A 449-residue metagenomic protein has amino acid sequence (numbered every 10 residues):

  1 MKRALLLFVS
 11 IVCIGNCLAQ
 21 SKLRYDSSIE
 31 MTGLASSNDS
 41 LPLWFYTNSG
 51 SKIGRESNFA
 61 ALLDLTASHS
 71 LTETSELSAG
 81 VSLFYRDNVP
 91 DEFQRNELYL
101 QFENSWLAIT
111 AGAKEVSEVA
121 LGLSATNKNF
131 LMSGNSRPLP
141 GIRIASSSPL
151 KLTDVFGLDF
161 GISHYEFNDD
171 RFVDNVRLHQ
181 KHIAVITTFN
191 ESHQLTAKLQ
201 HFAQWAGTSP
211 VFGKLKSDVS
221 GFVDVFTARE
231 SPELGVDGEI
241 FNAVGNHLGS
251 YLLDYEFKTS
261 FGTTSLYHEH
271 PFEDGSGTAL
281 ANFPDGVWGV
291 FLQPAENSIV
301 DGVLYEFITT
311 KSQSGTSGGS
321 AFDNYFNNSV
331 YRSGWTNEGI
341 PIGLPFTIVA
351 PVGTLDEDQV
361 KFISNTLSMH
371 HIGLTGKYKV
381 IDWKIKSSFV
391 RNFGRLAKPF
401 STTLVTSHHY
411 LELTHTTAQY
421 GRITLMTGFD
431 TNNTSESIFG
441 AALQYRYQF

Functional and structural regions predicted by a protein language model:
M1-L23, Y445-F449: Bacterial Sec-dependent N-terminal signal peptides
C17-V116, F130-M132, P138-L152, F156-F160: Beta-barrel outer-membrane channel/assembly domains of diderm bacteria
Q20-Y25, A67-S78, E103-W106, P149-D159 (+5 more regions): Short loop/turn motifs that connect adjacent beta-strands in outer-membrane beta-barrel proteins
M31-S37, A67-H69, L83-D87, N104-W106 (+11 more regions): Transmembrane beta-strands of outer-membrane beta-barrel pores
N38-Y46, P90-Q94, L121-K128, D169-L178 (+5 more regions): Outer-membrane beta-barrel translocator domains and adjoining extracellular loop/strand segments of Gram-negative
S117-F212: Internal, well-ordered domain-core segments that constitute the primary functional module of diverse proteins
F167, Q194-D254: A conserved mid-domain beta-alpha-beta active-site/ligand-binding segment of alpha/beta enzyme cores
E239-F449: Outer-membrane beta-barrel pore domains
